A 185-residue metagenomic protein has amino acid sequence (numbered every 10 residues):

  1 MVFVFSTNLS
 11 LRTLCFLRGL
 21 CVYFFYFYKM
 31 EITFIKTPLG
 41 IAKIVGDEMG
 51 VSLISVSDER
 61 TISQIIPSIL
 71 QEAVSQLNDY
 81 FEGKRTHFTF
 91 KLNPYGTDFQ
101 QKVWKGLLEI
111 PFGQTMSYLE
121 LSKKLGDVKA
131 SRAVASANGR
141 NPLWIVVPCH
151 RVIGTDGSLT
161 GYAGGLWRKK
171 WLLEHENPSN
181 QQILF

Functional and structural regions predicted by a protein language model:
M1-C21: Short, low-complexity, charge-dense intrinsically disordered segments
Y23-F88, G154-F185: Low-complexity, small/basic-enriched stretches that occur predominantly at protein N-termini or linker tails
G96, Q100-W104, S131: Short, leucine-enriched amphipathic alpha-helices that occur as contiguous helical runs
I110-G113: Short helix/strand-capping hinge loops at secondary-structure junctions that flank key functional elements
K123: Alpha-helical residues within the helix-turn-helix
